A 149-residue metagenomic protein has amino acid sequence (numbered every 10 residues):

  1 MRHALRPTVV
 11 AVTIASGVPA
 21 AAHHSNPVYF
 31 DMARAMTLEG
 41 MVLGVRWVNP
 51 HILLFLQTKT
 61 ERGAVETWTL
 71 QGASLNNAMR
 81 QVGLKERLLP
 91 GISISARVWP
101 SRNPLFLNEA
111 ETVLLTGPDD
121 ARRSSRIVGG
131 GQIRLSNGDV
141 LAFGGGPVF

Functional and structural regions predicted by a protein language model:
M1-R6: Positively charged n-region of N-terminal signal peptides that target proteins for export
P7-G17: Bacterial N-terminal signal peptides
V9, S25-P27: General secondary-structure propensity
V18-A22: Sec/Tat signal peptide C-region and signal peptidase I cleavage site
P27-L53, Q57-F149: PEST-like low-complexity, intrinsically disordered acidic/proline/serine-rich tracts that flank trafficking/processing
